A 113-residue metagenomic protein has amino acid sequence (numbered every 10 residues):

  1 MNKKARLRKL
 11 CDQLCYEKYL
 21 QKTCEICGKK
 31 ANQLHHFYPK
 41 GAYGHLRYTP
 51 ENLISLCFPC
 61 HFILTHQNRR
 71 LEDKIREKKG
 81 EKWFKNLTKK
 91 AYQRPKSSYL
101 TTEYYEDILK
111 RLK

Functional and structural regions predicted by a protein language model:
M1-L10, K110-K113: Arg/Lys-rich, low-complexity, intrinsically disordered N-terminal tails that contact nucleic acids
L7-Q33, C57: Short cysteine-rich loop/turn motifs with clustered Cys
T23-N52: Histidine-centered nuclease catalytic patch
Y38-H45, L71-G80: Short cysteine/histidine-rich metal-coordination sites, predominantly Zn2+-binding motifs
L53-R76: Short Cys/His-centered divalent metal-binding micro-motifs
E81-K113: Short flanking/linker segments adjacent to small metal-binding domains or redox-active Cys/His motifs
